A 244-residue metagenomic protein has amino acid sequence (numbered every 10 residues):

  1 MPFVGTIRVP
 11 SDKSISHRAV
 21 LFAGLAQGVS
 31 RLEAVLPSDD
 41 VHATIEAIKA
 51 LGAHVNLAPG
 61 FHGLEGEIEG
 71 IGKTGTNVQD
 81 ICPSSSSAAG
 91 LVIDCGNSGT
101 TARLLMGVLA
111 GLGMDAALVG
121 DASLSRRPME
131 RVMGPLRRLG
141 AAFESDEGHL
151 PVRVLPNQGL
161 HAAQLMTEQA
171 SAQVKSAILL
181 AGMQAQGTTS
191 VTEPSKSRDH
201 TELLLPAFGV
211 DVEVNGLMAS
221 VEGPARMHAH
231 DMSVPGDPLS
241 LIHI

Functional and structural regions predicted by a protein language model:
M1-I242: Structural preference for solvent-exposed beta-strand-turn elements and adjacent flexible terminal/loop segments within
